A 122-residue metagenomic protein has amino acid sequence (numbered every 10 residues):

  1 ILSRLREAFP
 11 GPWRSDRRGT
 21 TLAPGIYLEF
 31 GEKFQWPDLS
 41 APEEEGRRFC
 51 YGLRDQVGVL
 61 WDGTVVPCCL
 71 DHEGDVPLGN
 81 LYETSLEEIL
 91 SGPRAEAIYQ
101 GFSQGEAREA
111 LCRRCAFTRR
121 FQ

Functional and structural regions predicted by a protein language model:
S3-E45, T64, L70-R120: C-terminal accessory region of radical SAM enzymes
Y51-L53: Short, small/polar residue-rich loop motifs at catalytic or cofactor-binding pockets
L60: Short, acidic, Ser/Thr-enriched surface-loop or helix-capping motifs
